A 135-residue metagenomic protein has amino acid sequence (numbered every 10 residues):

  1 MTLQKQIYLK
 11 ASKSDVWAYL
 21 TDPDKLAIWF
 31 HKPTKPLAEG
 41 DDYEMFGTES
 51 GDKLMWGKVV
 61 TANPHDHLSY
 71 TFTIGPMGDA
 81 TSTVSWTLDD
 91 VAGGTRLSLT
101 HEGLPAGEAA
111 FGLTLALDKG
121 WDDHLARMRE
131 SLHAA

Functional and structural regions predicted by a protein language model:
M1-S14, L115: Short, low-complexity N-terminal intrinsically disordered segments enriched in polar/charged residues
L3-K5, D15, T21-W56: Short beta-edge strand/loop motif at the mouth of beta-sheet-based domains
K13, D41-D42, D66-H67, G94-R96: Structural motif
K13, L20-P23, D118, L125: Short amphipathic alpha-helical/adjacent loop interface patches that line ligand and macromolecule-binding sites
V16, L26, V59, L68-Y70 (+3 more regions): Hydrophobic pocket/interface hotspot
L20, F30, F72, L132: Short, flexible helix/strand-to-coil boundary loops that buttress conserved ligand/catalytic motifs in alpha/beta
K35-P36, E49-G93, E102-P105: Hydrophobic-ligand binding "helix-grip"
G103-A135: A conserved amphipathic terminal alpha-helix motif
